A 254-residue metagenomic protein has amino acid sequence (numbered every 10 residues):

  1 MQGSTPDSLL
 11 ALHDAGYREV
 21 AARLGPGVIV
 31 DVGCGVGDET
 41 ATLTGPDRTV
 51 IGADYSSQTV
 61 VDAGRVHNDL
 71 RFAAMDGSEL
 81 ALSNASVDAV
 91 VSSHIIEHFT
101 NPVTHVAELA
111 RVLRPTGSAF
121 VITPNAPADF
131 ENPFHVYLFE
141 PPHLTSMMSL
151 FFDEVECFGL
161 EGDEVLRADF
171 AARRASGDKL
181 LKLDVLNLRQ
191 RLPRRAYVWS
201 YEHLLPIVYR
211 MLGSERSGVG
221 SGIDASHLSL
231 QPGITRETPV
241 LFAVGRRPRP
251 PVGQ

Functional and structural regions predicted by a protein language model:
M1-S83, A89-V91, V103-V106, P141 (+2 more regions): Conserved N-terminal segment of class I S-adenosyl-L-methionine
T59, T116, P127-D129, E164: Feature marks short, surface-exposed loop/turn motifs that line or immediately flank catalytic pockets and channel
S93-H98: Short catalytic micro-motifs in class I SAM-dependent methyltransferases
V103-P115: A short glycine-rich, Lys/Arg-flanked "PGG" loop and its adjoining helix->strand segment in the class I
G117-T123: Conserved beta-strand signature within the Rossmann-like core of class I S-adenosyl-L-methionine
A128-M147: Acceptor-substrate binding/catalytic loop of class I
F152-E164: Conserved S-adenosyl-L-methionine
G162-Q254: A C-terminal cap/extension of S-adenosyl-L-methionine-dependent methyltransferases that defines the acceptor-substrate
